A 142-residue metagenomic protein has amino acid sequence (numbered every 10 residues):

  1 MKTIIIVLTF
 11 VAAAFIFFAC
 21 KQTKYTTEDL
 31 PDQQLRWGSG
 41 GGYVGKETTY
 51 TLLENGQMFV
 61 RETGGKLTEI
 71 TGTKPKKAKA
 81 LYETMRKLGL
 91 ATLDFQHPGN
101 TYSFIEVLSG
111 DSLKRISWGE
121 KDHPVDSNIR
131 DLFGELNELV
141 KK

Functional and structural regions predicted by a protein language model:
M1-T27: Bacterial Sec-dependent N-terminal signal peptides
I5, A12-F15, A78, K87 (+2 more regions): Generic N-terminal initiation segments characterized by hydrophobic and/or small/turn-forming residues
C20-G40, G64-L67, G72-K76, G89-K142: Short, well-ordered, aromatic-rich surface patches in folded extracellular/luminal domains
G40-G72: Post-signal-peptide N-terminal segment of Sec-exported extracytoplasmic proteins
T84: Active-site bordering "gate/hinge" segments that shape substrate access to catalytic or cofactor-binding pockets
